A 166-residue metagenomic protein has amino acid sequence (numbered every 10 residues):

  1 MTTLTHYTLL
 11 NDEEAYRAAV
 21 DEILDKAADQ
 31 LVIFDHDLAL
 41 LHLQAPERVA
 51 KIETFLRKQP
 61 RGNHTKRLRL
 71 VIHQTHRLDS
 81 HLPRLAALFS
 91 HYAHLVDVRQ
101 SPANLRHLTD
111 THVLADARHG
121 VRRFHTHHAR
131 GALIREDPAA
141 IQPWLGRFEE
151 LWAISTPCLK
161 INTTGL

Functional and structural regions predicted by a protein language model:
M1-A15, A19, I23-A27: Extended, compositionally biased accessory segments flanking or bridging domains
H6, L10, H125-L166: Signature of lipid phosphatidyltransferase scaffolds
Y16-R17, R48, H81, W144: Amphipathic coiled-coil/heptad-repeat helices and related helical stalk/stem segments that mediate oligomerization
I23, A27-H91: Primarily the HKD phosphodiesterase
L31, D97-I141: HKD (HxKxxxxD) catalytic microenvironment of the phospholipase D
L88-L95, L151-I154: Mid-sequence acidic-hydrophobic segments that form the walls of catalytic/ligand-binding cavities or oligomerization
